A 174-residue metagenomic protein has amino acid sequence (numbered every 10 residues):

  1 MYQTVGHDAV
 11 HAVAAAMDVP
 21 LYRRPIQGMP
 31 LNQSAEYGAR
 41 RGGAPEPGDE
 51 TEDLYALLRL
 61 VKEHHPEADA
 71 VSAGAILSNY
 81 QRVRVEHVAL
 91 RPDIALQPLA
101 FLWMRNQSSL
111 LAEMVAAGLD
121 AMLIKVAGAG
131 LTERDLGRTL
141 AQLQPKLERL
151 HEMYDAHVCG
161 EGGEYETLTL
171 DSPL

Functional and structural regions predicted by a protein language model:
M1-A116, D120-L123: ATP-dependent adenylation/nucleotidyltransferase module used to activate substrates
D120-L174: A conserved mid-domain beta-alpha-beta active-site/ligand-binding segment of alpha/beta enzyme cores
